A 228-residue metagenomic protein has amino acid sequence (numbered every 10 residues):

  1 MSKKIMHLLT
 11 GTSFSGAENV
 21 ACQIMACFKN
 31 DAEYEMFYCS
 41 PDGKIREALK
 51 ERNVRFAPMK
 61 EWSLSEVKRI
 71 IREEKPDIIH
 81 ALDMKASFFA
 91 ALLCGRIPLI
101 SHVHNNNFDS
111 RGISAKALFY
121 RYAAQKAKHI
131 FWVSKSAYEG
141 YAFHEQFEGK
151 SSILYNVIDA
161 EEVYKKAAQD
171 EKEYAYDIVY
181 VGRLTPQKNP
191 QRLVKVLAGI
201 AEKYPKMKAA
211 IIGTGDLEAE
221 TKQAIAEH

Functional and structural regions predicted by a protein language model:
M1-K4, Y164-D177, E202-K203: Nucleotide-sugar donor-binding and catalytic loop/hinge architecture of NDP-sugar-dependent glycosyltransferases
H7-W62, I153, L217: N-terminal strand-loop element at the rim of the active site of nucleotide-sugar-dependent glycosyltransferases
L8-L9, V133, Y180-Q187, I212: Short hydrophobic "strand-cap" motifs at the C-terminus of beta-strands
S15-A26, Y176, Y180-P205, D216-K222: A conserved mid-protein helix/loop that constitutes part of the nucleotide-sugar donor-binding site
R55, K222-H228: Nucleotide-activated donor-binding/catalytic signature segment of Leloir-type glycosyltransferases, i.e., the conserved
E61, A81-S87, V103: Short His-centered aromatic/hydrophobic patch
I71, I100-V133, E139, H144-Q146: A conserved, positively charged/aromatic
A142, I153-Y174: Acidic anion/phosphate-binding donor-loop and adjacent secondary structure in glycosyltransferase catalytic cores
